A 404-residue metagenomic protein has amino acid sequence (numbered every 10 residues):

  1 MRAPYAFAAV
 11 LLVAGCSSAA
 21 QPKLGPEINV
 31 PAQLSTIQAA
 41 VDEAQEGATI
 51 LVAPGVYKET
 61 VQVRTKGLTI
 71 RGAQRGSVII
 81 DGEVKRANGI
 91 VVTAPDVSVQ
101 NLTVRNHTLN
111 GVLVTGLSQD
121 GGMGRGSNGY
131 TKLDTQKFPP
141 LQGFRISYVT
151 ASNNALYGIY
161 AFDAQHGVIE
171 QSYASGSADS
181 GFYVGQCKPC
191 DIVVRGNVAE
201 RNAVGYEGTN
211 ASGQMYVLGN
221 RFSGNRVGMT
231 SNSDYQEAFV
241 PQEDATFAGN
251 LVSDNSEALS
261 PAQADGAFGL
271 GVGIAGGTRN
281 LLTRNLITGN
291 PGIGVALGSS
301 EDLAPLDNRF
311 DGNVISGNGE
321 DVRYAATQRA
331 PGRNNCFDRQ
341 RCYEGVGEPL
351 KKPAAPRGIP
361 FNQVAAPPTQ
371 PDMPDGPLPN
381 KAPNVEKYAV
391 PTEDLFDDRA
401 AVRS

Functional and structural regions predicted by a protein language model:
V13-G15: C-terminal motif of bacterial Sec signal peptides marking the signal peptidase cleavage site
S17-A19: Bacterial signal peptide processing site
K23-V52, V56: Acidic Gly/Asp/Thr-rich repetitive segments characteristic of extracellular carbohydrate-active and adhesion proteins
D42, V56-T69, I79-P139: Extracellular beta-strand-rich solenoid/capping regions of secreted or surface-exposed proteins that bind or remodel
L51, S316-N318, V322-S404: Acidic, glycine- and Ser/Thr-rich low-complexity intrinsically disordered tracts in extracellular/secreted proteins
Y57-V63, G82-N88, V92, T108-V114 (+10 more regions): Short glycine/acidic-rich loop motifs that flank beta-strands on beta-rich extracellular proteins
A73-S77, P95-N106, M123-G129, F138-N153 (+7 more regions): Right-handed parallel beta-helix
G249, A264-G269, G273-G358: Extracellular beta-rich repeat passengers
